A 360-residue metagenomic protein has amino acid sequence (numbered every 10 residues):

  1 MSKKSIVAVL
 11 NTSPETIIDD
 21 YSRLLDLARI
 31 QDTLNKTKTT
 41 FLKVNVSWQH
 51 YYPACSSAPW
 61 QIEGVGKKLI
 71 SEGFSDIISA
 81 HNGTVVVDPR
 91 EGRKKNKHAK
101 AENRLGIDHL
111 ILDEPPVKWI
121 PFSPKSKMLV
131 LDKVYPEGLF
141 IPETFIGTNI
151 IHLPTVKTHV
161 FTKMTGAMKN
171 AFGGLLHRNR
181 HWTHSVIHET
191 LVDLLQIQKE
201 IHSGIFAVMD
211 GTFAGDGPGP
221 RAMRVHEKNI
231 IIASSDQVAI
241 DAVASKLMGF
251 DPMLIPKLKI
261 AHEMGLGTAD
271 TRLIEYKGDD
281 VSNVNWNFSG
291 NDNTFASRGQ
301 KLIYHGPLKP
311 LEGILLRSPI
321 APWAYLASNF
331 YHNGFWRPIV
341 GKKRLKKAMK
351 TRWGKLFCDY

Functional and structural regions predicted by a protein language model:
M1-Y360: N-terminal and secondary-structure boundary signal
